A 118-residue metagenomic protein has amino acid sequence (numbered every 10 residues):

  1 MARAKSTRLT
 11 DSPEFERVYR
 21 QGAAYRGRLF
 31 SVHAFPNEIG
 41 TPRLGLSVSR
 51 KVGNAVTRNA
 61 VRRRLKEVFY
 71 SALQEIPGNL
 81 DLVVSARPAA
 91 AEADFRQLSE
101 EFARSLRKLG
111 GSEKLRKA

Functional and structural regions predicted by a protein language model:
M1-A118: Positively charged, solvent-exposed patches that mediate nucleic-acid binding
